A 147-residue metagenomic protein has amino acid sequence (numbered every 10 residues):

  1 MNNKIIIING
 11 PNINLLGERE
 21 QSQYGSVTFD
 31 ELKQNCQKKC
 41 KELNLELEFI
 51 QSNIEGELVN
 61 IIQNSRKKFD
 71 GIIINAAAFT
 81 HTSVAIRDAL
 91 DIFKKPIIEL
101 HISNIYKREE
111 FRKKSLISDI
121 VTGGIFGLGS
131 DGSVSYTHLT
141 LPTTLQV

Functional and structural regions predicted by a protein language model:
N2-I5: Extreme N-terminal starter segment of soluble prokaryotic enzymes
L16-D30: Glycine- and acidic-residue-enriched helix-capping/strand-helix junction motifs
E48-G56: Short beta->alpha junction loops
E57-I61: Short acidic active-site motifs
S65-G71: Short acidic/histidine-rich motifs immediately flanking catalytic phosphotransfer sites in two-component signaling
F79, S83-S135: Flexible, gly/pro- and Lys/Arg-enriched active-site loops
T137-T143: Conserved small/polar residues in nucleotide/adenosyl-binding loops
